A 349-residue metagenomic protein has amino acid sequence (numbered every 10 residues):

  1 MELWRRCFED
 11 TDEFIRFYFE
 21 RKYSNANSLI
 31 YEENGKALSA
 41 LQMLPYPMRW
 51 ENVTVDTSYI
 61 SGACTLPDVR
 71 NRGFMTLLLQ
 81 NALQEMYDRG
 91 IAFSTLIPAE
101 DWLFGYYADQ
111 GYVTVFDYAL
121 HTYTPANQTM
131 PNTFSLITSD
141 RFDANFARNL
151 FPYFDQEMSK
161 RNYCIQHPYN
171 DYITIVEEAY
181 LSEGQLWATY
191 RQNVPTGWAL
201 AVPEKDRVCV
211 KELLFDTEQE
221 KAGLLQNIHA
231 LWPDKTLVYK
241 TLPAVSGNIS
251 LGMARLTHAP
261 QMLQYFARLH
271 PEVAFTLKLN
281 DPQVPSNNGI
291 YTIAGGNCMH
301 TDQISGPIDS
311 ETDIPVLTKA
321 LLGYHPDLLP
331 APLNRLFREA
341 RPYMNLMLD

Functional and structural regions predicted by a protein language model:
M1-P45, N52-Y59, P125-Y169, E204-V208: Short amphipathic alpha-helix that is part of the acyltransferase structural core
A26-I30, A40, G62, E183-A188 (+2 more regions): Short hydrophobic/aromatic beta-strand element in the GNAT-like acyltransferase core that lines or flanks the acyl-donor
V55-P67, D206-T217: Conserved acetyl-CoA binding element of GNAT-fold acetyltransferases
G62-T65, N71-Q84, D109, E218-A230: Conserved acetyl-CoA-binding loop-helix of GNAT-fold acetyltransferases
L79, M86-A99, W232-P243: Conserved GNAT acetyl-CoA-binding A-motif
Y106-Y112: Conserved active-site tyrosine of GNAT-family acetyltransferases
T114-L214, E218-Q219, Q226-N227, A259-V273: Amide-forming acyltransferase catalytic core, primarily the GNAT-like/NAT-type and related acyltransferase folds
G247-D349: C-terminal functional modules
